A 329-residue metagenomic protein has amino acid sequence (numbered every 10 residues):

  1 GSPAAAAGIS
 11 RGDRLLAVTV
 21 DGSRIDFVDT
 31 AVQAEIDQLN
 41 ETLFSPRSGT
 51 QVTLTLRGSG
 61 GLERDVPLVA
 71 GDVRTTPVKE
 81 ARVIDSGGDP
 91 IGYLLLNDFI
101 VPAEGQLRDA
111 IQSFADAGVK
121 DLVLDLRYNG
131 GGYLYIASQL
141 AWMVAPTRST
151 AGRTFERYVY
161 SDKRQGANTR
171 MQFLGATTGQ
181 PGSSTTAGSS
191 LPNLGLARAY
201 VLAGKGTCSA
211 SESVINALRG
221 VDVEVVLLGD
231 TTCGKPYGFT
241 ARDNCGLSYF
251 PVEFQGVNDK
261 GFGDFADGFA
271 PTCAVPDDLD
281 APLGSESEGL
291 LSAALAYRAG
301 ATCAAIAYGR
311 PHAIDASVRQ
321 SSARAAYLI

Functional and structural regions predicted by a protein language model:
G1-L122, Y128-G130, Y135-I136, W142-T150 (+1 more regions): Flexible, low-complexity junctional segments that flank or bridge functional domains
G88-L94, D98-D121, G130-I329: C-terminal "post-core" interaction segments
